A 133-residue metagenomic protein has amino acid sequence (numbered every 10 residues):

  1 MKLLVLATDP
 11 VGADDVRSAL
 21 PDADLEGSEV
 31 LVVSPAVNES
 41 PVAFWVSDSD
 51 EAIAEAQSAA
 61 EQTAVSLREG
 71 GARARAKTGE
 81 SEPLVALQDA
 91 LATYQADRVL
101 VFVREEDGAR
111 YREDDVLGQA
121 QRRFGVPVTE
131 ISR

Functional and structural regions predicted by a protein language model:
K2, R98-L100: Structural motif
K2-V46, I131-R133: Small/aliphatic-rich secondary-structure junction motif
V16-A19, D89-A90, V116: A short acidic, amphipathic alpha-helical/loop segment
D48-S58: A short acidic, glycine-rich active-site loop that binds or catalyzes chemistry on phosphate/adenosine moieties
G70-R98: Structural beta-alpha unit
V103-Q119: Glycine-rich, Arg-bearing micro-motifs that act as flexible, cationic patches
R123-F124: Short, structured coil segments at secondary-structure junctions
